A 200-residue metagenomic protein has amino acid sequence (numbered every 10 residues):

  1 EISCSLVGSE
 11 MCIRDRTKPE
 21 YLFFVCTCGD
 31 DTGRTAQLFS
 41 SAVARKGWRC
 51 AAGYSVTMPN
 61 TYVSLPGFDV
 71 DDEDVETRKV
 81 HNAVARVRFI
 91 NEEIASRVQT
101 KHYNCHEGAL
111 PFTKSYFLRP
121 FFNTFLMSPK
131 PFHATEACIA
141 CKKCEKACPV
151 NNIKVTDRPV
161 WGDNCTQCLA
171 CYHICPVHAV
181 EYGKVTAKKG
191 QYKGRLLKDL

Functional and structural regions predicted by a protein language model:
E1-I13: Single conserved hydrophobic/aromatic residue that forms the stacking wall/gate of nucleotide- or nucleobase-binding
S9, K18, D30, R34: Cofactor-cradling patches in redox/metallo enzymes
R14-P19, G47: Short, conserved loop/helix-junction motifs that constitute active-site signature segments in enzyme catalytic cores
F23-C26, A52: Structural beta-sheet core signal
C26-S40: Rossmann-like NAD(P)(H) cofactor-binding subdomain of soluble oxidoreductases
A42-C50: A short alpha->loop->secondary-structure connector
A52-I139, V185-L200: Ferredoxin-type iron-sulfur electron-transfer modules and their immediate structural context
H133-A134, I139-V160, T166, A170-A187: Iron-sulfur cluster-binding cysteine motifs and their immediate structural context in ferredoxin-like electron-transfer
